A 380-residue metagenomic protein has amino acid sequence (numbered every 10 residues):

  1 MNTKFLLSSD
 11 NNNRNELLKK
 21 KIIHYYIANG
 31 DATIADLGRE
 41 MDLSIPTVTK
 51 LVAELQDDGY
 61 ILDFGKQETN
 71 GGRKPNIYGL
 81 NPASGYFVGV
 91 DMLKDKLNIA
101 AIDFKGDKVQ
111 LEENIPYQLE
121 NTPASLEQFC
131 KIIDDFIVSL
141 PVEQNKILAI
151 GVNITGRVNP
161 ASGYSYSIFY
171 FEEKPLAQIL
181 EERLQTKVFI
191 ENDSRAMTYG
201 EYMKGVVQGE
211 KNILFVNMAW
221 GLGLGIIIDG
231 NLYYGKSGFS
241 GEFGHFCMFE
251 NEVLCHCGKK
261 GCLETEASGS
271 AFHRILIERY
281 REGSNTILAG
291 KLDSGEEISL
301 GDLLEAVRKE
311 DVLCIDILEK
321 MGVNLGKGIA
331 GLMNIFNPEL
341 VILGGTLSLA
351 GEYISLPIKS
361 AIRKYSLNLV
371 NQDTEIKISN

Functional and structural regions predicted by a protein language model:
M1-F64, T69-G72, I77-E113, Q118-N145 (+1 more regions): ATP-binding/phosphotransfer module of carbohydrate and carboxylate kinases, centering on a glycine-rich
F87-D91, I147-G151, I213-N217, G223-G225: Short glycine-aspartate micro-motif
A101, R157-V158, I226: Hydrophobic beta-strand positions
D107-K108, Y164, N231: Residue-level signal for well-ordered, solvent-exposed loop/turn and beta-edge residues enriched in charged/polar side
L111-E113, N121-S125, E181-K309: Glycine/GP-enriched mid-protein hinge/lid loop-to-helix segment characteristic of carbohydrate kinases
L111-N212, Y353-R363: Glycine-rich phosphate-binding loop and adjoining helix at the ATP-binding site of ATP-dependent phosphoryl-transfer
T155-R157, W220-G221, L347: Short glycine-rich anion-binding loops that position phosphate/pyrophosphate groups of nucleotides and phosphorylated
